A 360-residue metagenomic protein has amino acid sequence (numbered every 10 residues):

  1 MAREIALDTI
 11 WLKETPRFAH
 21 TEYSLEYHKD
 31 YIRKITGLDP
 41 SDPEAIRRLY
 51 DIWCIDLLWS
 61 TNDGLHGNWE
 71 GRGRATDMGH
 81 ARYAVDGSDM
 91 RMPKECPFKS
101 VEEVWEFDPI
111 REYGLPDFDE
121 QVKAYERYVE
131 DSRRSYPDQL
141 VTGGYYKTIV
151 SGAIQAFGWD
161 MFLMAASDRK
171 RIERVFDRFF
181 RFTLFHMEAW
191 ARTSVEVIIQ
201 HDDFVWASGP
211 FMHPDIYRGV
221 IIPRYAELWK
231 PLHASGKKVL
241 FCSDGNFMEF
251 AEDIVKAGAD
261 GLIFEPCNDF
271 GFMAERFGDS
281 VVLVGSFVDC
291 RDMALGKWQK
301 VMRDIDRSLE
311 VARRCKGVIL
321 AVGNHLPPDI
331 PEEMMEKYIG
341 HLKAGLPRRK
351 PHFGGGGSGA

Functional and structural regions predicted by a protein language model:
M1-A360: Catalytic cores of TIM-barrel enzymes
